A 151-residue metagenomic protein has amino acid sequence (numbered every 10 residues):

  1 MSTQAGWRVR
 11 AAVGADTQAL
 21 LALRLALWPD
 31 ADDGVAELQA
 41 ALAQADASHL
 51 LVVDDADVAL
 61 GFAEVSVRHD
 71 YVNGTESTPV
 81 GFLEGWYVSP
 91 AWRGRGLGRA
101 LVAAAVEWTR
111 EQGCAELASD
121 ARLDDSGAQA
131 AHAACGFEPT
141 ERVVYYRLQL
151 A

Functional and structural regions predicted by a protein language model:
W7-L20: A short beta-loop-alpha structural element at the N-terminal edge of CoA-dependent acyl/N-acetyltransferase catalytic
T17, L21-V35, Y71: Helix-loop element at the rim of GNAT/NAT acetyltransferase active sites that forms part of the acceptor-substrate
A31-L51, E64, D70: Active-site rim helix/loop that mediates acceptor-substrate recognition in acyltransferases
V58-V67, F82, Y87: Conserved beta-strand in the GNAT
D70-L83, R93, E141: A conserved beta-turn-beta hairpin within the catalytic core of GNAT-like acetyltransferases that forms part
V88, G94-E107, A130-A134: Conserved acetyl-CoA-binding loop-helix of GNAT-fold acetyltransferases
R99, E111, L123-R142: Conserved active-site alpha-helix within GNAT-family acetyltransferase domains
T109-A121: Conserved GNAT acetyl-CoA-binding A-motif
